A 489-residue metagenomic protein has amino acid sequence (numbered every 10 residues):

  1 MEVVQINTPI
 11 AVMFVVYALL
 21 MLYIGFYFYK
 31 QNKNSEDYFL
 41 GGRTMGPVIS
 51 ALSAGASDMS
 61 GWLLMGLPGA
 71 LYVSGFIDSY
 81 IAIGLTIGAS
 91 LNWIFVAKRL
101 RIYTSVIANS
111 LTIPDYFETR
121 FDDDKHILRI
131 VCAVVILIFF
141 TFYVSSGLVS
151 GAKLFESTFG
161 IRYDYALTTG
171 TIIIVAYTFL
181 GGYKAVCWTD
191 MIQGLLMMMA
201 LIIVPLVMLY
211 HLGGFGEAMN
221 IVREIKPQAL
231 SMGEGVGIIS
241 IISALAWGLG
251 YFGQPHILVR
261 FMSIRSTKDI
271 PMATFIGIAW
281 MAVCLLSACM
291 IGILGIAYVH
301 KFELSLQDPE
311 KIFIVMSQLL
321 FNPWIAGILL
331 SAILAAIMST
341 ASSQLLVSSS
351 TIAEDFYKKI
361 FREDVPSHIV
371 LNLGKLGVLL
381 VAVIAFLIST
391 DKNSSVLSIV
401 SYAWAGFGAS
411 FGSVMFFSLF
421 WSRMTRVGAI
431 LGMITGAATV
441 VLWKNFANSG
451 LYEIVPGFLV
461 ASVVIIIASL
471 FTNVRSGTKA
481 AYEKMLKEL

Functional and structural regions predicted by a protein language model:
M1-L489: Membrane-embedded helix-loop-helix hairpins and adjacent transmembrane boundary segments in multi-pass transporters
